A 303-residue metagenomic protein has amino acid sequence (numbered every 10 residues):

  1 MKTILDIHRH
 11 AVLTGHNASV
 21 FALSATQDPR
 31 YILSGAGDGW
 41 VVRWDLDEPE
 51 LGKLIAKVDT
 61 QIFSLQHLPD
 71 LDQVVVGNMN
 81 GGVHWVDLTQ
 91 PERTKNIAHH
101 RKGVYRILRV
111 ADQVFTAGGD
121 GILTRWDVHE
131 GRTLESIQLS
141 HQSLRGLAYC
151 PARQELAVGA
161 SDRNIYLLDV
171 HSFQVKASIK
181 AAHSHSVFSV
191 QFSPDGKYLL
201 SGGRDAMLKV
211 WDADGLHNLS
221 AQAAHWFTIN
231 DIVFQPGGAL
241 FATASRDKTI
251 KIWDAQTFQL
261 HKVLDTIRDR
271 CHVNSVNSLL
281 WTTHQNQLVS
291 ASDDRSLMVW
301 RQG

Functional and structural regions predicted by a protein language model:
L13-V20, I55-F63, I97-V104, Q138-L144 (+3 more regions): WD40/WD-repeat beta-propeller blade N-cap
Q27-D28, P69-D70, R109-A111, P151-A152 (+3 more regions): Residue-level detector of Asp-centered blade-edge/turn motifs that repeat once per structural unit in beta-propeller
G35-D38, G77-N80, A117-D120, G159-D162 (+3 more regions): Conserved strand-to-loop turn within each blade of WD40 beta-propeller repeats
V41-D45, V83-V86, L123-W126, I165-L168 (+3 more regions): WD40-repeat beta-propellers
L46-P49, L88-P91, V128-G131, V170-F173 (+3 more regions): Short loop/turn segments that connect beta-strands within beta-propeller blades
S275-G303: Blade-level signature of beta-propeller repeat domains, shared across WD40, Kelch, NHL, RCC1 and BNR/Asp-box propellers
